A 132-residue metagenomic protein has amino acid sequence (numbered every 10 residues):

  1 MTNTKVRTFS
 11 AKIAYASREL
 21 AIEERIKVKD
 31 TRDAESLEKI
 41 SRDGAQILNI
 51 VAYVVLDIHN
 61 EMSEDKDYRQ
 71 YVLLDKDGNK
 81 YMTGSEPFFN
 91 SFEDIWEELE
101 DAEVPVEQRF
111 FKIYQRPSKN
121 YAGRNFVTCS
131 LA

Functional and structural regions predicted by a protein language model:
M1-K76, N120, T128-A132: OB-fold ssDNA-binding interfaces and closely related basic DNA-contact patches used across DNA replication/repair
R7, E86, N90, Q108-R109 (+1 more regions): Short non-domain terminal segments
Y81-I95: GIY-YIG-like beta-to-alpha core
S91-K112: Short nucleic-acid-contacting surface segments enriched for D/E, G, S/T with interspersed K/R
E103-V104, I113-A132: Short, charged beta-turn/beta-strand-edge "cap" motif at the junction between a beta-strand and an adjacent loop
